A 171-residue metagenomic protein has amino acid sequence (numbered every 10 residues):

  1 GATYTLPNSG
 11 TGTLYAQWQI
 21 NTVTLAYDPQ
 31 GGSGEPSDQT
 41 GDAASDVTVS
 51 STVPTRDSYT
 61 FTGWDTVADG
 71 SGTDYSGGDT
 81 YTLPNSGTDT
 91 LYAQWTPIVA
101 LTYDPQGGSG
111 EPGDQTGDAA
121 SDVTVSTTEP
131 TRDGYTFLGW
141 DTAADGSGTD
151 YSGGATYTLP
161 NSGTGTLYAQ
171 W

Functional and structural regions predicted by a protein language model:
G1-W171: Secondary-structure capping and domain/repeat boundary segments
